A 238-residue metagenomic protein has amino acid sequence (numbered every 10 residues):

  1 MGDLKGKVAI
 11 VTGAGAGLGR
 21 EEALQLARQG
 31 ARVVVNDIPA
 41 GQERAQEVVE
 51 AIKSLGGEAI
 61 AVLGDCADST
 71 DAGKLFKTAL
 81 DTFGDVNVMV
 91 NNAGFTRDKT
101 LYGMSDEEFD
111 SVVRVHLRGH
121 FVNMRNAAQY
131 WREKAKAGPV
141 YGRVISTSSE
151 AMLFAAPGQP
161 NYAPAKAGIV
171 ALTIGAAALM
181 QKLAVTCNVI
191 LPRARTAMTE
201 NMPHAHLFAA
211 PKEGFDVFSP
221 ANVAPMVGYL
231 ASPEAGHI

Functional and structural regions predicted by a protein language model:
D3-V34: Canonical Rossmann dinucleotide-binding motif of NAD(H)/NADP(H)-dependent dehydrogenases/reductases, specifically
A31-E47: Conserved glycine-rich Rossmann-like NAD(P)H-binding loop of the short-chain dehydrogenase/reductase
Q42-E43, L63-K74, D106: The beta1-alpha1 cofactor-binding region of Rossmann-like NAD(H)/NADP(H)-dependent oxidoreductases
T100-L101, S105-D110: Substrate-binding pocket helix/loop in short-chain dehydrogenase/reductase
M124, A165: Active-site helix of classical SDR
S149: Residue(s) in the substrate-gating loop at a strand-loop-helix junction that position the organic substrate next
V189, A210-I238: C-terminal helical subdomain
